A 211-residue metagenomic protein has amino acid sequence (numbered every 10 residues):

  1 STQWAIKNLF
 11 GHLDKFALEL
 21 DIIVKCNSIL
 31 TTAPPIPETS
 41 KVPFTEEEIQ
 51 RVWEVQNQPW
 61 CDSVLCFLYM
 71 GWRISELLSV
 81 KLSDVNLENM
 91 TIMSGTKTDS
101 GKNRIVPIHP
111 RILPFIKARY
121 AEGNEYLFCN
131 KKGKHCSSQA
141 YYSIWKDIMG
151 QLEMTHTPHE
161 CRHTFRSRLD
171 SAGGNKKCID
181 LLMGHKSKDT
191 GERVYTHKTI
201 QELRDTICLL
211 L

Functional and structural regions predicted by a protein language model:
S1-L18, I22, K134-A140, M154-E160: N-terminal core-binding DNA-recognition domain of tyrosine site-specific recombinases/integrases
W4, I23-I74, L78, T98 (+1 more regions): Basic, Lys/Arg- and aromatic-enriched nucleic-acid-binding interface segment
K15-K25, F67-N89, K177-C178: Short, charged phosphate-coordinating catalytic segments
K25, E88, G95-T96, R111-I144: Major-groove DNA-contacting interfaces characterized by cationic-aromatic clusters
E38, W60, E88, K102 (+3 more regions): Exposed loop/turn and edge beta-strand positions of beta-sandwich/beta-sheet ligand-binding modules
P43, K97-S100, L113, K176 (+1 more regions): Catalytic-site neighborhood detector that most strongly recognizes the C-terminal catalytic loop/helix of tyrosine
E47-E48, M70, S79-A118: Conserved tyrosine-mediated DNA breakage-rejoining catalytic core shared by Y-recombinases
E54, V106, A121-Y126, K134 (+2 more regions): Short, basic (Lys/Arg/His-rich) helix/loop patches that form interaction surfaces in the mid-to-C-terminal regions
